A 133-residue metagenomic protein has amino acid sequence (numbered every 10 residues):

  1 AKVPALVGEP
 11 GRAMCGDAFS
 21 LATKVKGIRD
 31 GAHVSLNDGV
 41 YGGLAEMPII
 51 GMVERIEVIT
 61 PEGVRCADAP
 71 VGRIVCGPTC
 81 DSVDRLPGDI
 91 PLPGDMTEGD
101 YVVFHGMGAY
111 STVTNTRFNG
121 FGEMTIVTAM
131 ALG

Functional and structural regions predicted by a protein language model:
P4-G133: Charged (often Lys/Glu-rich) extended helix/loop segments that serve as interaction or gating elements
